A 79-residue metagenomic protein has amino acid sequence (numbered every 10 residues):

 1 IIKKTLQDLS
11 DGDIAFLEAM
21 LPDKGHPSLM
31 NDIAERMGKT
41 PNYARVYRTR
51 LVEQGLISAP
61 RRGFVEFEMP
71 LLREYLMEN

Functional and structural regions predicted by a protein language model:
I1-P41: Winged-helix-like regulatory helical subdomains adjacent to P-loop NTPase cores
I14, R45, M69-P70: Non-catalytic, well-ordered alpha-helical scaffold segments
M37-Q54, R62: Short amphipathic alpha-helical interaction segments
P60-E66, P70-L71: Short, Lys/Arg-rich nucleic-acid/phosphate-binding segment
P70-N79: Short, amphipathic alpha-helical interaction segments positioned at domain boundaries
